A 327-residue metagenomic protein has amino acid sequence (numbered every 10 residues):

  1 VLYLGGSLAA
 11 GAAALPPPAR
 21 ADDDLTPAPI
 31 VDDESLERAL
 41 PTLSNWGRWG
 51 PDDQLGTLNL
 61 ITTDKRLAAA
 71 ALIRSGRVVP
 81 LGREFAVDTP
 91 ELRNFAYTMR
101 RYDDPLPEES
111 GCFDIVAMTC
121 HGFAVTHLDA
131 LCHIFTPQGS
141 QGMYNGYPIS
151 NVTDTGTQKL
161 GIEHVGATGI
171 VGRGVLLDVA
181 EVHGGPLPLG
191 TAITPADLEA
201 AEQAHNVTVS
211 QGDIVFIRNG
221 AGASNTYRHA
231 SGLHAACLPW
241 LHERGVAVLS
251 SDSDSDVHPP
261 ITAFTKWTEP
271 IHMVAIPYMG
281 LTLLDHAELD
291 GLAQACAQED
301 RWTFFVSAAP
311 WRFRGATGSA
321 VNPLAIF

Functional and structural regions predicted by a protein language model:
V1-A19: N-terminal export signals
D22-F327: Active-/binding-site microenvironments in catalytic and ligand-binding cores
